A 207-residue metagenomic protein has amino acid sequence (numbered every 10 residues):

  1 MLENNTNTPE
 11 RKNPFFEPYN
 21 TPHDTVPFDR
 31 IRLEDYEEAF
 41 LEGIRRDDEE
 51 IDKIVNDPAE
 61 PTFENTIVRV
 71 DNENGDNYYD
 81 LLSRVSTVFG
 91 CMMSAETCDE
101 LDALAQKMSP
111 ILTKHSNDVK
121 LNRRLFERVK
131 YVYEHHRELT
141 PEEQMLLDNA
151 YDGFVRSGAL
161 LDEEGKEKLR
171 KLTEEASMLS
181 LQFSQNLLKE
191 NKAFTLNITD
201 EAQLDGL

Functional and structural regions predicted by a protein language model:
L2-L207: Zn2+-dependent metallopeptidase catalytic domains
